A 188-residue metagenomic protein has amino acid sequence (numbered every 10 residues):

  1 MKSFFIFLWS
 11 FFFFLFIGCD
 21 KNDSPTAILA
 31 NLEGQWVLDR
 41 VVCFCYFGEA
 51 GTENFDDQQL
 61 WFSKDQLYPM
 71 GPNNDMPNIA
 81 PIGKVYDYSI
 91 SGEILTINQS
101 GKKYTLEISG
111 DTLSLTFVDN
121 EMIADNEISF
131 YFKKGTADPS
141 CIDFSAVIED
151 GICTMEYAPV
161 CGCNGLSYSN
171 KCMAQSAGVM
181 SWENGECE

Functional and structural regions predicted by a protein language model:
M1-K2, D20: N-terminal hydrophobic targeting signals that begin at the initiator methionine
K2-S10: Sec-dependent signal peptide recognition, specifically the positively charged N-region followed immediately by
L15-G18: C-terminal motif of bacterial Sec signal peptides marking the signal peptidase cleavage site
D20-G83, S89-C141: Lipid interaction determinants
D138-E188: Extracellular/cell-surface secretome signature
